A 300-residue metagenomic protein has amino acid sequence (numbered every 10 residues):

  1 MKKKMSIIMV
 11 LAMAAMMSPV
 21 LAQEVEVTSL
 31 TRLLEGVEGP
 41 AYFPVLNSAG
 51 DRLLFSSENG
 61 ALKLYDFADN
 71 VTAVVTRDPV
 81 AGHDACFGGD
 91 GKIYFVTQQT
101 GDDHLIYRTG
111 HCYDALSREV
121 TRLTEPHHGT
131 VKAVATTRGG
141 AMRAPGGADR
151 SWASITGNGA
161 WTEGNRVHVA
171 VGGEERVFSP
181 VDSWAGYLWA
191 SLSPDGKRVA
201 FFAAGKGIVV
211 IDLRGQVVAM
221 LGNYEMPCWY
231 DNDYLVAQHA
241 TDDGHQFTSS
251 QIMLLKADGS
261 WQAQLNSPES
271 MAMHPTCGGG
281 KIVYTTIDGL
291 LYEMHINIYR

Functional and structural regions predicted by a protein language model:
M1-I8: Bacterial N-terminal signal peptides that target proteins for export
I8-M16: Bacterial N-terminal signal peptides
A22-R300: Sequence signature of WD/YWTD-type beta-propeller architectures
